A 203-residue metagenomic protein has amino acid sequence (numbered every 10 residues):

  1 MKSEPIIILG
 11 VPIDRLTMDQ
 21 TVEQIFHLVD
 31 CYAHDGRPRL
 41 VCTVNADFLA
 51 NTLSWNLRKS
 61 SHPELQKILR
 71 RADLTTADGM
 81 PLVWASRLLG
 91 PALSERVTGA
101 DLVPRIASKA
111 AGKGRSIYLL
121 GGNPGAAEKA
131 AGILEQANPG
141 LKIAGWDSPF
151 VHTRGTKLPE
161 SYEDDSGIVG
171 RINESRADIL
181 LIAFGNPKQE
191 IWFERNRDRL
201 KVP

Functional and structural regions predicted by a protein language model:
M1-D101: N-terminal nucleotide/polyanion-binding subdomain common to many enzyme families
P38, R115, K201-P203: A short helix->loop->beta-strand "cap" motif at the edges of active sites that frequently abuts
N45-L49, F184-Q189: Short glycine-rich anion-binding loops that position phosphate/pyrophosphate groups of nucleotides and phosphorylated
S54-W55, L88, A130-G132, W192-R195: Short amphipathic alpha-helical segments
P63-L69, E190-P203: A short, gly/pro- and small-residue-rich
S86-R176: Conserved beta-alpha
G125-A126, P187-I191: Short alpha-helical
V169-L181, G185-N186, V202: Proline-aspartate-enriched helix->loop->beta-strand connector
